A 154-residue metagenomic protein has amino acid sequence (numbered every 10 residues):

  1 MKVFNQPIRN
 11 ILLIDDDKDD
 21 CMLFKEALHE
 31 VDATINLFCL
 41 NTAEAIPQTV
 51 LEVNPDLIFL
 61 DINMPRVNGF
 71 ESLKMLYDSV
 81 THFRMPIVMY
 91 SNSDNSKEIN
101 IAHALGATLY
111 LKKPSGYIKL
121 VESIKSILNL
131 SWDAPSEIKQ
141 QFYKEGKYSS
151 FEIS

Functional and structural regions predicted by a protein language model:
I8-L28, I58: Conserved acidic segment of CheY-like receiver
L40-I46: Conserved Asp/Asn-Gly motif in the active-site loop of CheY-like receiver
V53-F59: Active-site beta3 strand of CheY-like receiver
M64: Receiver (REC) domain active-site loop signature in two-component systems and cognate sites in sensor histidine kinases
T108: Short, glycine/charged-rich "phosphate-handling" switch motifs in NTP-dependent and phosphotransfer domains
I124, N129-S154: CheY-like receiver
